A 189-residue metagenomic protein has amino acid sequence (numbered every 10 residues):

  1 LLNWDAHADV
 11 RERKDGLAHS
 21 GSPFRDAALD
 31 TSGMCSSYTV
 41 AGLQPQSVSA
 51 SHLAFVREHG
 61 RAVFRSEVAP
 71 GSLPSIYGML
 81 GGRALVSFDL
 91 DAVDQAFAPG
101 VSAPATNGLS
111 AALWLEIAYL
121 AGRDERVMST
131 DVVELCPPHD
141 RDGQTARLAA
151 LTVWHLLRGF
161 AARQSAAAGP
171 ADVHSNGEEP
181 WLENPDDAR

Functional and structural regions predicted by a protein language model:
L1-R189: Conserved alpha-helical scaffold segments that buttress catalytic/binding sites
